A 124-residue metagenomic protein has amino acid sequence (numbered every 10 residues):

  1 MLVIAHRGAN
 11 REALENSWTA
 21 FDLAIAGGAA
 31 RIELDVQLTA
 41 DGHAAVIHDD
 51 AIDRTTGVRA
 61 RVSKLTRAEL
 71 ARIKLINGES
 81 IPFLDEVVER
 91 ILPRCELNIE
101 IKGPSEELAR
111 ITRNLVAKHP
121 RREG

Functional and structural regions predicted by a protein language model:
M1-G124: Phosphate-group recognition and catalysis centered on beta-loop-alpha active-site segments
